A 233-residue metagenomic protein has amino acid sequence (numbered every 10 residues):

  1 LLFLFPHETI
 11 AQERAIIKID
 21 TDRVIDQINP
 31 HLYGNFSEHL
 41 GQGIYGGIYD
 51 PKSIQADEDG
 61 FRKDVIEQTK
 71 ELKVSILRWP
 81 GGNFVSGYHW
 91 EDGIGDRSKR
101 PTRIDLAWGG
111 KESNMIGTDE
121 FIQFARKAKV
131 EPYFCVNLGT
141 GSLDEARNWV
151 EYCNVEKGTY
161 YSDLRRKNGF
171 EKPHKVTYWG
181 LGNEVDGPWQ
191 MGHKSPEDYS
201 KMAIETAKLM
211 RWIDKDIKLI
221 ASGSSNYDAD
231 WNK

Functional and structural regions predicted by a protein language model:
L1-E13: Bacterial Sec-dependent N-terminal signal peptides
I10-N232: Non-catalytic accessory regions flanking glycosidase/transglycosidase catalytic cores in CAZymes
